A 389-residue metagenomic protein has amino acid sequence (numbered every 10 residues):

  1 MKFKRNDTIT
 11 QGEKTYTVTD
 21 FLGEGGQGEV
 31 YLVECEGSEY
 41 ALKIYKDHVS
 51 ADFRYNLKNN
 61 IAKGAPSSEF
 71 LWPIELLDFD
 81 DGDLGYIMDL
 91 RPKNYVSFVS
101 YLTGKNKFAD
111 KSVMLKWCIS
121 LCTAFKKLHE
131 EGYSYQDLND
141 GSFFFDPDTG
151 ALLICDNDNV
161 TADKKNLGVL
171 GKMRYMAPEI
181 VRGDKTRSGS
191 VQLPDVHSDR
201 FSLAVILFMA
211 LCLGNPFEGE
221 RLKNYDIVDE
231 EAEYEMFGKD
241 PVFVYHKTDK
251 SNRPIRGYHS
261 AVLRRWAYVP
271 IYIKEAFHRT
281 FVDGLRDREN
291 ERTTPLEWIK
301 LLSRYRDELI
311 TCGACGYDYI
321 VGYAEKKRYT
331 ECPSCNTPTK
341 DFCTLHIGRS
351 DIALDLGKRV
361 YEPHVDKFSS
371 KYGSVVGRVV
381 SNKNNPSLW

Functional and structural regions predicted by a protein language model:
K2-E36: ATP-binding glycine-rich phosphate-binding loop
K43-K46: Conserved beta3-strand ATP-binding lysine motif
L71-W117: Conserved structural core of kinase catalytic domains
F125, H129-P147: Catalytic-loop of the protein kinase fold
G141-D184: Activation segment/activation loop of eukaryotic-type protein kinase catalytic domains
D199: Conserved catalytic-loop aspartate of Hanks-type protein kinases
L207-K274: Conserved C-lobe activation region of Hanks-type protein kinase-like domains
L356-W389: Forkhead-associated
